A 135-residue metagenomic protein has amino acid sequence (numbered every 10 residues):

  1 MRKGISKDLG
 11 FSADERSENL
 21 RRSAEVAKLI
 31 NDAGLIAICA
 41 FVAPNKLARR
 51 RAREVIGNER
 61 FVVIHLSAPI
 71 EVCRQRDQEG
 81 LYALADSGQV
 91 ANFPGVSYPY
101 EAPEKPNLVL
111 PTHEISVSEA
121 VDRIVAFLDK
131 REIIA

Functional and structural regions predicted by a protein language model:
R2-S12, A27-D86, N92: ATP-dependent NMP and nucleoside kinases share a basic, alpha-helical "lid"
R16: Divalent-cation-assisted or electrostatically stabilized phosphate/pyrophosphate-binding catalytic cores
N19-L29, S97: Conserved alpha-helical scaffold flanking the Walker A/P-loop in AAA+ ATPase domains
A27, I124, L128: Hydrophobic "lid"/C-terminal helical patch of Rossmann-like NAD(P)-dependent dehydrogenase/epimerase domains
S67-R123, R131-A135: Small-molecule kinase domains that catalyze NTP-dependent phosphoryl transfer to phosphate-bearing small molecules
